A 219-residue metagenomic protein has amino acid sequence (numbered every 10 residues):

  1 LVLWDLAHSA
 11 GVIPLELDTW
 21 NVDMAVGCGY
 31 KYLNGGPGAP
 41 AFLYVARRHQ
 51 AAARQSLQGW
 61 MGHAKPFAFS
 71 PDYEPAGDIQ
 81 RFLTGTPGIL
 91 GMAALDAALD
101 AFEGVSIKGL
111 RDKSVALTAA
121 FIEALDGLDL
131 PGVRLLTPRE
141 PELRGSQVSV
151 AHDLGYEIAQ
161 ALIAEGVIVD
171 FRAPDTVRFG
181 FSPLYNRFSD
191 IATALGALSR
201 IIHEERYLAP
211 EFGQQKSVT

Functional and structural regions predicted by a protein language model:
L1-M24: Catalytic PLP-binding core of fold-type I/II PLP enzymes
L3-D5, V26, R54, L136 (+1 more regions): Structural detector of well-ordered beta-strand residues that form the stable sheet scaffold of enzyme domains
W20-M24, P131, V167: Glycine-enriched alpha-helix->loop->beta-strand junction motifs that scaffold or abut catalytic
Y30, A46-R48, D153: Residue-level recognition of strand-loop junctions within catalytic nucleotide-signaling folds
N34-A39, Y44-K113, A119, A209 (+1 more regions): Active-site C-terminal subdomain of aminotransferase-like
D78-T84, F102-A151: Conserved small-domain helix->loop->beta segment predominantly found in fold-type I
Y156, A161-T219: PLP-dependent enzyme catalytic core of the Aspartate aminotransferase-like
